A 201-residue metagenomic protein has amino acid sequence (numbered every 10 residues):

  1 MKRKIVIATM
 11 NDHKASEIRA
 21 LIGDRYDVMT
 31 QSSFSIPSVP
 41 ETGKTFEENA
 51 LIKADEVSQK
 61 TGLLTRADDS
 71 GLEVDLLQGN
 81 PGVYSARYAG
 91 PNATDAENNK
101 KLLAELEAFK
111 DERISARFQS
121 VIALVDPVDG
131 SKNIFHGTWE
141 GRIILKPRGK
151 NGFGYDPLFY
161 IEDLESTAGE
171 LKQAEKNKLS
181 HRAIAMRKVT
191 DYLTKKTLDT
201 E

Functional and structural regions predicted by a protein language model:
K2-V6, H13-E201: Anionic-ligand binding patches
